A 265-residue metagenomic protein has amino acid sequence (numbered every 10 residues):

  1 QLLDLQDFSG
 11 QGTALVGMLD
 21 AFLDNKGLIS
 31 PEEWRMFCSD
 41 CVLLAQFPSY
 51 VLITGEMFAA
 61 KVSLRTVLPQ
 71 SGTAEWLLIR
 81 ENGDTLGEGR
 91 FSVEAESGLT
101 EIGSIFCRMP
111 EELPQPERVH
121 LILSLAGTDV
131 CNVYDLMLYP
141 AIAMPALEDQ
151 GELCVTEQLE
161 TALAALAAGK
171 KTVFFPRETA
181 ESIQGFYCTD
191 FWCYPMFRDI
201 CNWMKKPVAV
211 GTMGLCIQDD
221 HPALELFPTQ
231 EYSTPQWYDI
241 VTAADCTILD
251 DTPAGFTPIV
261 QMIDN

Functional and structural regions predicted by a protein language model:
Q1-S71, P258, I263-D264: Substrate-binding clefts and catalytic carboxylate motifs of secreted carbohydrate-active enzymes
D7-L15, I79-E81, P145, T161 (+1 more regions): Flexible loop/turn segments at secondary-structure boundaries
M18-L19, E88-F91, Y134: Short hydrophobic alpha-helix segments
G55-V93, T100-F106, Q115-A126: Beta-strand-rich binding/interaction modules
G127-N132: Short, exposed coil/turn segments at beta-strand boundaries within extracellular/luminal domains
L136-E157: Low-complexity, Pro/Ser/Thr- and charge-rich linker/hinge segments at domain boundaries
Q150-P195: Short alpha-beta junction capping motif
E181, R198-N265: Catalytic beta-strand/loop cores that center a nucleophilic Ser/Cys/Thr and support acyl-enzyme chemistry
